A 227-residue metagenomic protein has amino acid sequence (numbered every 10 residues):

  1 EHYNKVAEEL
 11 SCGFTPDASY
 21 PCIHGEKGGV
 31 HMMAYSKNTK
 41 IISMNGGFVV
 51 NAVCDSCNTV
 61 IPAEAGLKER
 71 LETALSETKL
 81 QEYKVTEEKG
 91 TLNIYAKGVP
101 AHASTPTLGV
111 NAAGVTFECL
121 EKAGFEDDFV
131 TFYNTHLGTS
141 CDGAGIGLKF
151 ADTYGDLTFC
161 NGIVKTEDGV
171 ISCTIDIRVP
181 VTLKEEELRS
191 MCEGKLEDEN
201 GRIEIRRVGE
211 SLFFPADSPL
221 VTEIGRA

Functional and structural regions predicted by a protein language model:
E1, M32-N38, C57-L67, L92-A96 (+2 more regions): Alpha-helical metal-binding/catalytic segments enriched in His/Glu/Asp
E1-N38, E72, L80, T139-T158: Acidic/histidine-rich catalytic neighborhood of metal-dependent amide-processing enzymes
F14-S19, S36-N38, M44-G46, K97-V99 (+1 more regions): Fold-independent oxyanion-binding glycine-rich loops and adjacent beta-strand/coil segments at enzyme active sites
P21-H24, G46-V50, Q81-V85, C160-K165: Short beta-strand/turn micro-motifs at beta-sheet edges
S43, S56, G66-K84, E210-R226: Active-site-adjacent substrate-binding region of metalloamidase/peptidase-like peptide-processing proteins
N51-D55, T166-V170: Short, flexible turn/loop "capping" segments at secondary-structure junctions
K68-K79, L108-V110, E187-L196: Short amphipathic alpha-helices in soluble, non-transmembrane regions that often serve as interface/regulatory elements
K97-D168, R178-E187, N200-A227: An extended, acidic, His-containing surface patch that forms the Zn2+-binding/catalytic region of metallohydrolases
